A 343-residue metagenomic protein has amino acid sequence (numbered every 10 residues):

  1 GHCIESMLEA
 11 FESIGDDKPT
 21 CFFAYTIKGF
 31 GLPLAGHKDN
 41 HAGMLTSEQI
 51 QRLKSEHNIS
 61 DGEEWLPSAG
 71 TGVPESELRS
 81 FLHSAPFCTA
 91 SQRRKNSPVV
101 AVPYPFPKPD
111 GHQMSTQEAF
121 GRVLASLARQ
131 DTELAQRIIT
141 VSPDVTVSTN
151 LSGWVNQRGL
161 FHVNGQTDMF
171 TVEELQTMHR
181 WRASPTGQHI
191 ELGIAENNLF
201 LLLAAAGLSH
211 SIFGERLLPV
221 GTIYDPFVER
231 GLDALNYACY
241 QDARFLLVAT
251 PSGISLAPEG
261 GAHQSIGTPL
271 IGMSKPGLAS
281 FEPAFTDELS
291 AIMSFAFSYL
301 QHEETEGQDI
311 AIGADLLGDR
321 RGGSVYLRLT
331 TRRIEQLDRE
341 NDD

Functional and structural regions predicted by a protein language model:
G1, A69-Y326, T330-L337: Thiamine diphosphate
G1-M114, N341-D343: Long, well-ordered, tryptophan-enriched scaffold segments
